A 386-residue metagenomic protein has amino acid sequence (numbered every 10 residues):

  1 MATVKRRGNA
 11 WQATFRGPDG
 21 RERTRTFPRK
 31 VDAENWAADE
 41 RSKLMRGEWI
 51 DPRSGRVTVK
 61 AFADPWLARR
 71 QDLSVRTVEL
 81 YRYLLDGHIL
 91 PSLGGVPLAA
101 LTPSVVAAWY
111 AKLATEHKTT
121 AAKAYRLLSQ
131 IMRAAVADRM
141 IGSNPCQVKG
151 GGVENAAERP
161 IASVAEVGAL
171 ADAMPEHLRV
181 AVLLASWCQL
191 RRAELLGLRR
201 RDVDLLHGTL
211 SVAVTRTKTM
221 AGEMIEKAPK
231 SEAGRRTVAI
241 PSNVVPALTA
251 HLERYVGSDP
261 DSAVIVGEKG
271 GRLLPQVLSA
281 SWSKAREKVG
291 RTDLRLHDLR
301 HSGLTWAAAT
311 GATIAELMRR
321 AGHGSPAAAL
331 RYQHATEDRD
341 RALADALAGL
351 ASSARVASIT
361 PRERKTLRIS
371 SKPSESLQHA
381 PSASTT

Functional and structural regions predicted by a protein language model:
A2-V57, S231: Short, surface-exposed polybasic/aromatic micro-patch for ligand or macromolecular engagement
T3, G17, R23-R29, G55-R56 (+6 more regions): N-terminal core-binding DNA-recognition domain of tyrosine site-specific recombinases/integrases
R7, K118-R126, A137-R200, L205-L206 (+8 more regions): Basic, Lys/Arg- and aromatic-enriched nucleic-acid-binding interface segment
K30, V153, V203, R216 (+2 more regions): Catalytic-site neighborhood detector that most strongly recognizes the C-terminal catalytic loop/helix of tyrosine
W49-I50, I141, T313: Conserved hydrophobic residue
K118, A169-R179, C188, V238 (+4 more regions): Short, basic (Lys/Arg/His-rich) helix/loop patches that form interaction surfaces in the mid-to-C-terminal regions
D172, H207, R216-T237, S242-V244 (+4 more regions): C-terminal secondary-structure termini that scaffold catalytic or DNA-interacting sites
D202-T209, D293, A312-R331, V356 (+1 more regions): Short, polar N-cap/turn motifs at the start of nucleic acid-interacting alpha helices
